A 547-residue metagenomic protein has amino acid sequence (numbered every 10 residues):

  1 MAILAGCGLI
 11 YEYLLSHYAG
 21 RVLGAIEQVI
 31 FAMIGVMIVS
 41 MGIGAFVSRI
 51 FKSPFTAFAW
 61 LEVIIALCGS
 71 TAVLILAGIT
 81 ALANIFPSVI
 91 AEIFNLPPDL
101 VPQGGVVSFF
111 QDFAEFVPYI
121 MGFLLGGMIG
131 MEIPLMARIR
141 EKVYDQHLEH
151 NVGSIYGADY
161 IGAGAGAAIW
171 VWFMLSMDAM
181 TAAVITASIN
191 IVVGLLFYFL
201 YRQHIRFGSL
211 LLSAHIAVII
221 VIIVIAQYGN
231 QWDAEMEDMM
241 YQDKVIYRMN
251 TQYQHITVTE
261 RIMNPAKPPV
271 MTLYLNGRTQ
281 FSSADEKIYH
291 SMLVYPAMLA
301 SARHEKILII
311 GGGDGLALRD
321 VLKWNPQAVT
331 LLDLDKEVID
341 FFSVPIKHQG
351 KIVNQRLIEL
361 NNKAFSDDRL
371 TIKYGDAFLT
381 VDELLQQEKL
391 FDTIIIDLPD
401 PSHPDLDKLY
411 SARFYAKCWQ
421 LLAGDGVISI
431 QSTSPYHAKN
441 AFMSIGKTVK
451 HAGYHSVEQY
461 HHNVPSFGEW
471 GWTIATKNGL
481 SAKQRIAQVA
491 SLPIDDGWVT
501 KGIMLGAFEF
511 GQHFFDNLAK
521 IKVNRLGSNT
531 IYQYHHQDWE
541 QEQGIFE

Functional and structural regions predicted by a protein language model:
M1-R248, H255-P268, L273-R278, S282 (+7 more regions): Alpha-helical transmembrane segments of multi-pass membrane proteins
Q254-I256, N478-E547: SAM/dcSAM-binding transferase cores
S282-I288, K483-I486: Solvent-exposed, non-transmembrane alpha-helical starts
I288-Y289, D400: Membrane-proximal, lumen/periplasm-facing interface regions of secretory-pathway glyco- and lipid-modifying enzymes
D382: Conserved Rossmann-fold cofactor-binding substructure of NAD(P)-dependent oxidoreductases
